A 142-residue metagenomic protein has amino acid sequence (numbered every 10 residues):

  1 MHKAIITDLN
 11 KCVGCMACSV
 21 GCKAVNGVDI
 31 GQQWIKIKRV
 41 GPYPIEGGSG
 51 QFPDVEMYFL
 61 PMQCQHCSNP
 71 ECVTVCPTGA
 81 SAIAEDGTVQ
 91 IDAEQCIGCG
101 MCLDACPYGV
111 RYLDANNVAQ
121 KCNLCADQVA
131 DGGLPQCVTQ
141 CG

Functional and structural regions predicted by a protein language model:
M1-G142: Non-ligating segments of multi-cofactor redox enzymes
